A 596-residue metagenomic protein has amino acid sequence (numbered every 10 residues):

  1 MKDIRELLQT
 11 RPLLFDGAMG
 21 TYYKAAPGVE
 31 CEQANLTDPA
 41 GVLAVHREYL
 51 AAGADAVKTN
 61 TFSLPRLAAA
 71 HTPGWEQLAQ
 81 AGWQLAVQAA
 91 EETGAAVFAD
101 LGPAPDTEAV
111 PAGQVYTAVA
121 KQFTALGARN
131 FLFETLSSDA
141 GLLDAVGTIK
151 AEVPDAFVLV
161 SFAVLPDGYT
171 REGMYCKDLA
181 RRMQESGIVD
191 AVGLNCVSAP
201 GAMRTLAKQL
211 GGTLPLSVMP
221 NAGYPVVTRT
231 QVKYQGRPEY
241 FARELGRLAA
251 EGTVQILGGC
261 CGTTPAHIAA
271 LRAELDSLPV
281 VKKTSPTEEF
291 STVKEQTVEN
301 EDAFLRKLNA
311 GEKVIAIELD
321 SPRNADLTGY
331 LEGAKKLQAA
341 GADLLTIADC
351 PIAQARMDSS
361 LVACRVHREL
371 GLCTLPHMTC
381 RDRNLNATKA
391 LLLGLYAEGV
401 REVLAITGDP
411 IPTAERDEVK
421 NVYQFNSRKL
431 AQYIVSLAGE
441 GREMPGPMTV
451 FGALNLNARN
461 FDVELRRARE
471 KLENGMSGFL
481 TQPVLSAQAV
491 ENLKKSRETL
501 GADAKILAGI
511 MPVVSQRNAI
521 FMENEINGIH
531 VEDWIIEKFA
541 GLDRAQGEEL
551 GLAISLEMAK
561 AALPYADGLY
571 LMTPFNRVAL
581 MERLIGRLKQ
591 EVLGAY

Functional and structural regions predicted by a protein language model:
M1-Y596: Domain-level signal for soluble alpha/beta catalytic cores
